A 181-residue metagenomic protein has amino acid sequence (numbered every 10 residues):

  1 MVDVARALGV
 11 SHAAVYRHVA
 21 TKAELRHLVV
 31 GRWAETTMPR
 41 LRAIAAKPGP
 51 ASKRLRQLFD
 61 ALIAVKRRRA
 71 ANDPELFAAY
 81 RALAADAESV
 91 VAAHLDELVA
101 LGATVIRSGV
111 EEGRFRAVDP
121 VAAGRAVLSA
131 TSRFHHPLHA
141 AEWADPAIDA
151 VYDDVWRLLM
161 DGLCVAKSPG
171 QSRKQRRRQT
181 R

Functional and structural regions predicted by a protein language model:
M1-E24, L28, R32: Helix-turn-helix
H27-L28, M38, H135, C164: Short, Lys/Arg-enriched C-terminal cap helix and immediately downstream tail that follows
L28, R32, L41-N72, A123-V127 (+1 more regions): Hydrophobic alpha-helical connector segments
V29, W33, T37, L58-L62 (+5 more regions): Hydrophobic/aromatic residues within well-ordered alpha-helical segments
E35-M38, A85-E111, V121-R125, A150: Amphipathic alpha-helical packing segments from all-alpha helical-bundle domains
R54-Q57, K66-D86, H136-H139: Amphipathic alpha-helical segments used for helix-helix packing
A64, D96-E112, S129-A130, H136-R181: C-terminal peripheral helix-coil segments that are non-catalytic and often amphipathic
